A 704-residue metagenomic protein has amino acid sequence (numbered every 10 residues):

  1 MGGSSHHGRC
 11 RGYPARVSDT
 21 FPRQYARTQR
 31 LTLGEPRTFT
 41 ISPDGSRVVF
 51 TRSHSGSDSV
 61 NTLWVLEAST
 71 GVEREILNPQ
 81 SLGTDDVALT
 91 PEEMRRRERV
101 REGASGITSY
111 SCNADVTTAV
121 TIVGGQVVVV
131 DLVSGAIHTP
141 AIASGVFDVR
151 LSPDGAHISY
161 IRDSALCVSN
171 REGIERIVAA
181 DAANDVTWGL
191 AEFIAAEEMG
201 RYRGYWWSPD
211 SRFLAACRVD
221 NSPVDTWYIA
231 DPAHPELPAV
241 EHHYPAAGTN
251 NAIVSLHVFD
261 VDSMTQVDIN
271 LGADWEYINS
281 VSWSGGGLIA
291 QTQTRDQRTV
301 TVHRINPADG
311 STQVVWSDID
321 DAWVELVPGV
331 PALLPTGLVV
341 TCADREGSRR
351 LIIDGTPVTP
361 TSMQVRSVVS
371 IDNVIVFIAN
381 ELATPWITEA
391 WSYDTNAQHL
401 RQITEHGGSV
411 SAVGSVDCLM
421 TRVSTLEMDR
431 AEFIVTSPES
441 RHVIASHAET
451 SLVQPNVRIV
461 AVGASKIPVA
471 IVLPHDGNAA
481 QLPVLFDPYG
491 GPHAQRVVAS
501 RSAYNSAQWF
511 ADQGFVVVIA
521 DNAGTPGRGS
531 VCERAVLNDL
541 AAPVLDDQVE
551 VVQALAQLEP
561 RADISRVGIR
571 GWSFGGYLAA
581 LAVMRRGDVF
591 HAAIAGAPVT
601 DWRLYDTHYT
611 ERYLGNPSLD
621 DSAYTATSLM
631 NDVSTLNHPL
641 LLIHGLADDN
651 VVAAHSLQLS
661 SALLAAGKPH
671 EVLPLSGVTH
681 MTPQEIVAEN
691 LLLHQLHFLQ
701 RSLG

Functional and structural regions predicted by a protein language model:
G2, R11-R401, G407-V410, C418: Beta-propeller folds
G2-G3, S676: A composition/secondary-structure signal for short, hydrophobic, low-basic-content segments with alpha-helix propensity
G3-S4, G645: Intrinsic disorder/low-complexity signature
S4-S5, E427: Intrinsically disordered, low-complexity peptide-like regions
S409-G704: Serine-hydrolase catalytic core recognition
